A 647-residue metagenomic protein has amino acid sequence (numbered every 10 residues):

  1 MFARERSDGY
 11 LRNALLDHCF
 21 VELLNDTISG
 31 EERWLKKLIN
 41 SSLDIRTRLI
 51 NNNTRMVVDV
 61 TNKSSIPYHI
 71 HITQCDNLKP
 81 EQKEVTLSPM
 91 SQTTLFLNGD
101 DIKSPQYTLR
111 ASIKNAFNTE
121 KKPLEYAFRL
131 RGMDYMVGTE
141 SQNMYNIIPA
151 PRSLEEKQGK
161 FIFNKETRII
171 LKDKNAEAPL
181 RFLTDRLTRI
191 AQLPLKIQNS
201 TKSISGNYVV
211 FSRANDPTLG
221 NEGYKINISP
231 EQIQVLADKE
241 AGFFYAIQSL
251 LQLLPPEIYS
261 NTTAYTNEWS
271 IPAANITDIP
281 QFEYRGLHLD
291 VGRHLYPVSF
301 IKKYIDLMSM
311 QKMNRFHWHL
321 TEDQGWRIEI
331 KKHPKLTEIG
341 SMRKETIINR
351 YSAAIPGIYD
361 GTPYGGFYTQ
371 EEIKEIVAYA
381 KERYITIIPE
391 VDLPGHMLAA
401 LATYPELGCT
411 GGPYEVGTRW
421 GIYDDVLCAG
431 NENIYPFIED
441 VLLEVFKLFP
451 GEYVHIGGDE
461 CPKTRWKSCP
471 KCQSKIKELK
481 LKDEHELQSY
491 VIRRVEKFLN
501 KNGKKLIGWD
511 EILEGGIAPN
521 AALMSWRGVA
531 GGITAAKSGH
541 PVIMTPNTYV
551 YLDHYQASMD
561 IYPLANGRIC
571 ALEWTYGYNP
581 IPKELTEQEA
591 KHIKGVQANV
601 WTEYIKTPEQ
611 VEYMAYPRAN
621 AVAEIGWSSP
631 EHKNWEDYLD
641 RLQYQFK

Functional and structural regions predicted by a protein language model:
M1-Y135: C-terminal functional module detector
R46-I72, E81-Q82, L95-N98, D134 (+6 more regions): Carbohydrate-binding surfaces of carbohydrate-active enzymes
K122-L124, M133-E283, N500, K505-W509 (+3 more regions): Acidic, contiguous N-terminal accessory segments
F163, R285-H288, H317, P389 (+7 more regions): Structural recognition of the beta-strand scaffold that forms the well-ordered cores of secreted hydrolase catalytic
E177-A178, L295-P297, D323-E329, P394-A400 (+6 more regions): Flexible loop/turn segments at secondary-structure boundaries
T218-D425, A429-Y435, D440-Y453, R494 (+2 more regions): Feature activates predominantly on carbohydrate-active enzymes
A400-E406, T410, Y414-A521, W526-G539: Active-site neighborhood of glycoside hydrolase catalytic domains
K505-E511, G516-A521, R527-K647: Flexible, acidic glycine-rich loops studded with aromatic residues
